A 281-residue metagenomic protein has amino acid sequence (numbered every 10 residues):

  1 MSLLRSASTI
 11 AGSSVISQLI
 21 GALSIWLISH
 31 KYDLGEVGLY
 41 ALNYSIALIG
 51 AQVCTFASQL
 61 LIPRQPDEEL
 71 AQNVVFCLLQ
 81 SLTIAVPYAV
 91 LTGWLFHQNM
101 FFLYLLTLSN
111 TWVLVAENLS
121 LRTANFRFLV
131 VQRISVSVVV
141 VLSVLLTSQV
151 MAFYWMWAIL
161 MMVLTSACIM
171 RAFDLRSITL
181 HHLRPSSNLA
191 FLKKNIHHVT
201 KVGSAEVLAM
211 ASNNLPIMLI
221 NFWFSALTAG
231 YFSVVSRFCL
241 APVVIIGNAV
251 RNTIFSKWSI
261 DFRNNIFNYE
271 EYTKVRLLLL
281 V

Functional and structural regions predicted by a protein language model:
L3-L4, P66-L82, I196, N265-L280: Interfacial transmembrane-helix starts/ends
R5-I10, N43-A47, H97-F102, A124-F128 (+3 more regions): Short alpha-helical transmembrane interface motifs in multi-pass membrane proteins
S6-G21, I25, S135-V136, M156-I178 (+1 more regions): Transmembrane helical elements of multi-pass membrane transporters/channels
V15, I20-A22, C54-T55, L60 (+2 more regions): Alpha-helical transmembrane segments of multi-pass membrane transport and lipid-handling proteins
K31-L34, R122-T123, V150, W223-A226: Helix-loop interface residues and adjacent transmembrane-helix termini in multi-pass membrane transporters, primarily
G35-G38, R127, Y154, L227-G230: Residues that define the loop-to-transmembrane-helix transition and helix capping in multi-pass membrane transporters
A51-E68, V235, C239-I266: Helix-loop junctions and terminal segments of transmembrane helices in multi-pass membrane transport/translocation
C77-S204: Hydrophobic transmembrane helix module of multi-pass membrane transport proteins
